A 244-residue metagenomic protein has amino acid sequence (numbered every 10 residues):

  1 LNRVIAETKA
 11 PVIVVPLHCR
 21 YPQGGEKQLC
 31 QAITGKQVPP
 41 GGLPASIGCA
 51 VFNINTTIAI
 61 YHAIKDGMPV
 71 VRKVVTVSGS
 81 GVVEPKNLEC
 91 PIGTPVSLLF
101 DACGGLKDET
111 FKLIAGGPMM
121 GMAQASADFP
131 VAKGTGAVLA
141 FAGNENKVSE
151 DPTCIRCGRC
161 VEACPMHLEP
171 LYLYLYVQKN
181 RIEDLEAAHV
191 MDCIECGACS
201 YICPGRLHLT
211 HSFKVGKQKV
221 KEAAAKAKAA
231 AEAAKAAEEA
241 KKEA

Functional and structural regions predicted by a protein language model:
L1, A10-I13, G25, T56-I60 (+10 more regions): General structural feature for long, well-ordered alpha-helical segments within catalytic domains of soluble enzymes
N2-V96, C103-K107: Hydrophobic alpha-helical positions that pack around
V4-L17, D101, K133-A140, E162-P165 (+1 more regions): Conduit-forming functional cores of very large proteins
A10-V14, R72, K107-G116, D184-E186 (+2 more regions): Flexible, glycine/charged-enriched surface loops at secondary-structure junctions
H18-R20, M119, G143-N144, K179: Short, solvent-exposed coil/turn elements at secondary-structure transition points
Q37-V51, P69-S80, D128, P165-L175 (+1 more regions): A short, terminal or domain-edge coil/loop segment
T57-I58, A63-I92, V96-T153, C157-V161: Conserved mixed alpha/beta catalytic, RNA-binding, or beta-rich assembly cores of soluble enzyme, regulatory
T135-D151, V161, P165-A244: Ferredoxin-type iron-sulfur electron-transfer modules in oxidoreductases and energy-metabolism complexes
